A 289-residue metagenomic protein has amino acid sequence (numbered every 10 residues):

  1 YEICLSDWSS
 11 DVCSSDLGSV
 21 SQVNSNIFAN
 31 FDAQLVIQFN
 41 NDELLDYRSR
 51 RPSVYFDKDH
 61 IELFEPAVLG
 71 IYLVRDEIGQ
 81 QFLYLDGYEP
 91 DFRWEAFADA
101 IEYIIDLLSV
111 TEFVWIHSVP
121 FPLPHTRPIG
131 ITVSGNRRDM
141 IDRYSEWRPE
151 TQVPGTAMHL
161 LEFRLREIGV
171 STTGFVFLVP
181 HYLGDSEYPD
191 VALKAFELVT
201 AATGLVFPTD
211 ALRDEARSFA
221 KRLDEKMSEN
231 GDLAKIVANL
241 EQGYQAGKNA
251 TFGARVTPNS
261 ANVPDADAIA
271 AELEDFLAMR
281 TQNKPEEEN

Functional and structural regions predicted by a protein language model:
Y1-W8, V12: Single conserved hydrophobic/aromatic residue that forms the stacking wall/gate of nucleotide- or nucleobase-binding
S6, F64, V74-G79, I105-D106 (+1 more regions): Solvent-exposed alpha-helices and their adjacent loops that cap or buttress functional pockets in soluble metabolic
S10-D11, S15-E89: N-terminal short beta-loop-beta anion/metal-coordinating cradle
G18-Q22, F92, A96-D99, T156 (+4 more regions): Conserved active-site and cofactor/substrate-binding residues in soluble primary-metabolism enzymes
I37, L83-L85, V114, S171-V176: Hydrophobic/aromatic beta-strand patches that form the interior of the parallel beta-sheet core in alpha/beta enzyme
Q80, Y88-D139, L160-L161: Internal, conserved structured core segments that host functional sites
P122-A202, V206: Catalytic cores of processing enzymes, dominated by hydrolases/peptidases, characterized by acidic/His-rich
L183-N289: A conserved C-terminal secondary-structure "cap"
